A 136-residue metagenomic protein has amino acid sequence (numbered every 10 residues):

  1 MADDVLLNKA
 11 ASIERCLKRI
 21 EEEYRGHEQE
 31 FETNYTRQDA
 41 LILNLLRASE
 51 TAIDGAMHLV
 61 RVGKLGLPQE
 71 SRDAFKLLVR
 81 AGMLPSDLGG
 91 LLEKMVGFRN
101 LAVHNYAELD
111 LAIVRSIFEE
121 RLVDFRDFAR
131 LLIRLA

Functional and structural regions predicted by a protein language model:
M1-A136: Solvent-exposed interaction patches of small proteins and small membrane subunits
